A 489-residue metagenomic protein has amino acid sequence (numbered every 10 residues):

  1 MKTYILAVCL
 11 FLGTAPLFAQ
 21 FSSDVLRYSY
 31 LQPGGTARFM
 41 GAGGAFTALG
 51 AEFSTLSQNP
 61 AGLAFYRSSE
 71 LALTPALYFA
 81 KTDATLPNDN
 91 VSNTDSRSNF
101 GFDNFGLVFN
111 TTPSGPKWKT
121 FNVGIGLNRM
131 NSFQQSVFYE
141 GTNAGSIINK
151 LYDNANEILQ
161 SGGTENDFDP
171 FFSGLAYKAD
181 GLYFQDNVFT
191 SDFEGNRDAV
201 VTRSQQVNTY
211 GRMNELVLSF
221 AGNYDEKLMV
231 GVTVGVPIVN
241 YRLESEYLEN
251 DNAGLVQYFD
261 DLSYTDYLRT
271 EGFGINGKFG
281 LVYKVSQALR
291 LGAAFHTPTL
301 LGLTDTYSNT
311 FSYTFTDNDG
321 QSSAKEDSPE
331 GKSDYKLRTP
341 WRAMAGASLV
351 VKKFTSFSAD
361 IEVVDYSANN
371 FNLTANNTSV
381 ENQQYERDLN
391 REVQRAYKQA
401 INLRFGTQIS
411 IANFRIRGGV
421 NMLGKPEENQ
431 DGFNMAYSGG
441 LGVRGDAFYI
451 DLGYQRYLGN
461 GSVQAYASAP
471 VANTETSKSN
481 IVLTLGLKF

Functional and structural regions predicted by a protein language model:
M1-S23, F489: Bacterial Sec-dependent N-terminal signal peptides
C9, Y66, R242: Active-site-proximal flexible loops/turns
Q20-G34, F39, N110-F489: Outer-membrane beta-barrel porins/channels
A37, L49-Q58, A64-A144, G211-N214: Outer-membrane beta-barrel translocator/receptor signature
